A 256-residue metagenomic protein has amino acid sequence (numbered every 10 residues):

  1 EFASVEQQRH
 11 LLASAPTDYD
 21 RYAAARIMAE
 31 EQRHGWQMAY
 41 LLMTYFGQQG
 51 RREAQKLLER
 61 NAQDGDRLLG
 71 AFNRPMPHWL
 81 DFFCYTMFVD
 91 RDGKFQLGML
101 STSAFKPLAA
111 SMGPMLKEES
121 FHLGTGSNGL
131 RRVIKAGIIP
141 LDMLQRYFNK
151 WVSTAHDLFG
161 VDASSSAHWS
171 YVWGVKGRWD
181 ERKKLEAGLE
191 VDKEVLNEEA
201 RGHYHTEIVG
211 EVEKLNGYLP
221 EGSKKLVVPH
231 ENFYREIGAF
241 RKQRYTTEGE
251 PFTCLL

Functional and structural regions predicted by a protein language model:
S4-R26, G93-L108: Helix-loop segments that flank and shape redox-cofactor active sites
V5, G35, A39-L42, K94 (+6 more regions): A structural signal for well-ordered alpha-helices, especially hydrophobic packing surfaces of coiled-coils
P16-H34, F82, P107-E119: Alpha-helical scaffold segments that form or flank carboxylate-/histidine-based iron centers
M28-L58, S127-R131: Conserved alpha-helical segments that form or flank metal/cofactor-binding pockets of metalloenzymes
L58-T86, S103, A136-G137, W151-S166: Acidic/His metal-coordination segments adjacent to aromatic residues that form catalytic metal sites in metalloenzymes
G70-T125: Internal, conserved structured core segments that host functional sites
P107-W169: A contiguous pocket-lining binding segment that forms or flanks enzyme active sites
D142-L256: Extended, helix-rich structural scaffolds rather than catalytic motifs
